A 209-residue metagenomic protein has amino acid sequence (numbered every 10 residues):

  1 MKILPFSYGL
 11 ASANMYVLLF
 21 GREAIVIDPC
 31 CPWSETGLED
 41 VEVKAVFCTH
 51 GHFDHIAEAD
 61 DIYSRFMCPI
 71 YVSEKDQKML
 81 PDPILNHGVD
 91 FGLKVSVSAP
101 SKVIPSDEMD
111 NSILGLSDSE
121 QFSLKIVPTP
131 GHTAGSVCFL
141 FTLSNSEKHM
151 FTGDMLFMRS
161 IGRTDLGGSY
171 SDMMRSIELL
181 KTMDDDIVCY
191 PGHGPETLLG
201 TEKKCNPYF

Functional and structural regions predicted by a protein language model:
M1-P5, N111, Q121-K125: Short, hydrophobic/aromatic-rich segments at coil-to-beta transitions
M1-V41, C138-G153: Conserved beta-strand hairpin/beta-sheet module of binuclear metal-dependent hydrolase folds, prominently
K2-S7, E23-I27, V46-T49, V127-T129 (+1 more regions): Short, flexible loop segments at the rims of nucleotide/cofactor-binding pockets, characterized by
S12-N14, P100, D110, G135-V137: Residue-level marker for the onset of beta-strands and adjacent loop->beta junctions in well-ordered domains
A13, A57, G168: Residues that form or flank phosphate/diphosphate-binding pockets in enzymes that use nucleotide phosphates
R22-I25, K44-A45, M67-P69, D185-V188: Short active-site oxyanion
A24, N86-F91, D118-F209: Metallo-beta-lactamase
C31-F122, Y208: Active-site HxH/HxHxD metal-binding segment of metal-dependent hydrolases
